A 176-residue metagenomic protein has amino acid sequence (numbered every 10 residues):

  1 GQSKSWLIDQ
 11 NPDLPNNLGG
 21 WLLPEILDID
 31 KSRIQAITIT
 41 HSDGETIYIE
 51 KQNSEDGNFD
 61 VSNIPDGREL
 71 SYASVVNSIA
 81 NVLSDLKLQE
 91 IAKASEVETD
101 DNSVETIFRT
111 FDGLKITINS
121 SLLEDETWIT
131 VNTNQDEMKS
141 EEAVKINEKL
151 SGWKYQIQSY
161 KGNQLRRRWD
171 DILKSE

Functional and structural regions predicted by a protein language model:
G1-E176: A short-motif feature that recognizes glycine-rich, charge-decorated loops that bind or process nucleotide phosphates
